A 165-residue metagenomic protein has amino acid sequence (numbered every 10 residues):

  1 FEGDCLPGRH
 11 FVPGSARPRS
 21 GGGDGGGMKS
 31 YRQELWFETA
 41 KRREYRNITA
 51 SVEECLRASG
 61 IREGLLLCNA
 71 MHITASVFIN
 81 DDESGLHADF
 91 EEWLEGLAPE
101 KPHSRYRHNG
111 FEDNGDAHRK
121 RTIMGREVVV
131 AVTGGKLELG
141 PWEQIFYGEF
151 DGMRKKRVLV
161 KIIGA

Functional and structural regions predicted by a protein language model:
F1-A165: Active-site histidine-anchored catalytic micro-motif
